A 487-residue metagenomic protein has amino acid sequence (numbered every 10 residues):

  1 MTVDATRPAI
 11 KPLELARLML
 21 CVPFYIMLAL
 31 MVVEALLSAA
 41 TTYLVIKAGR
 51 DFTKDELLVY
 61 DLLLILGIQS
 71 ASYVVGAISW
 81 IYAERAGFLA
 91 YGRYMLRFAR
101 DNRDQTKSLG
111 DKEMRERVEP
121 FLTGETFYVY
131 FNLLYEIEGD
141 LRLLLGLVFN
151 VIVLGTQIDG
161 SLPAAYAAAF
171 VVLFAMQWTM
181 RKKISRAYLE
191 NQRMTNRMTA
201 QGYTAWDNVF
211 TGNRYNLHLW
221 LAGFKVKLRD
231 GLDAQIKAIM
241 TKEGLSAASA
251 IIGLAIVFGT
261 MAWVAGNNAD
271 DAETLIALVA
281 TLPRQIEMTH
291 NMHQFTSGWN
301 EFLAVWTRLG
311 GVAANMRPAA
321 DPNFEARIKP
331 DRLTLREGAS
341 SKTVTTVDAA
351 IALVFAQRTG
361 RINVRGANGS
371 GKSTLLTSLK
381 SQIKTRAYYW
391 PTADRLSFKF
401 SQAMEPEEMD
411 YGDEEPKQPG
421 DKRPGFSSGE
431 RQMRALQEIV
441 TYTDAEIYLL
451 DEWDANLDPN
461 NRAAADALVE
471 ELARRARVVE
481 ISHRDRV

Functional and structural regions predicted by a protein language model:
M1-S38, A83, Y128, L144 (+1 more regions): Membrane-integrated ABC transporters
L18-M19, G124-L133, N213-F258: An intracellular "coupling" helix at the cytosolic face of ABC transporter transmembrane type-1 domains
C21-V75, G155-P163: Transmembrane helix-loop-helix hairpins at lipid-water interfaces of multipass membrane proteins, especially the type-1
I68-G87, A167-E190, L275-W306, V312: Alpha-helical transmembrane segments of multi-pass membrane proteins
L89-S108, R115-E119, L189-R229, V305-V312: Short cytosolic helices in intracellular loops of multi-pass membrane proteins
R103-F149: Juxtamembrane loop-to-helix connectors within ABC transporter transmembrane domains
V153-Y166, T241-V312: Helix-loop-helix
T377-Q382, S428-Y448: GG-anchored amphipathic helix commonly corresponding to the ABC/SMC/Rad50 NBD signature/C-loop
